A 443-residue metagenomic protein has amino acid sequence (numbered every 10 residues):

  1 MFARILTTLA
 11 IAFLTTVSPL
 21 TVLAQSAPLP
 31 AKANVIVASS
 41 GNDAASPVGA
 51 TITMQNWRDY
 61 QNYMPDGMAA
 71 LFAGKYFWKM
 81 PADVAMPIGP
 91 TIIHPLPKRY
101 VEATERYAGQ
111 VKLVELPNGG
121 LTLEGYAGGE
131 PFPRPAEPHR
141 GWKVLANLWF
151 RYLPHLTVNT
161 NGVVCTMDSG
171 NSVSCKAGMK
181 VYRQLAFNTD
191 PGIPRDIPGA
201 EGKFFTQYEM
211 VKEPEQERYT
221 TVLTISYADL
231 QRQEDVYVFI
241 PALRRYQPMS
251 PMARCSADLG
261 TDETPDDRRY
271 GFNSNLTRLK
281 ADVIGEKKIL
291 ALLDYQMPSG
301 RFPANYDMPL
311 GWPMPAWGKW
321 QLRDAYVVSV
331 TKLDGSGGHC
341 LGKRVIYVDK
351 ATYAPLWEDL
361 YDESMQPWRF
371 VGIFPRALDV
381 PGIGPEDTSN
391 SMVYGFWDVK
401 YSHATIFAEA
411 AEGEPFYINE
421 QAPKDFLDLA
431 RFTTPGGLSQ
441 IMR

Functional and structural regions predicted by a protein language model:
M1-R4: Positively charged n-region of N-terminal signal peptides that target proteins for export
T8-P19: Bacterial N-terminal signal peptides
Q25-Q233: Solvent-exposed N-terminal domain segments of exported/luminal and surface proteins
L29-A31, H403-R443: Secretory-pathway-linked proteins and extracytosolic
V111, D168-A200, Q207-E213, R269-I346 (+1 more regions): Extended beta-strand-rich segments in extracellular/periplasmic secretory proteins, especially within noncatalytic
G202-F204, E215-E217, D229-R232, L243-R245 (+5 more regions): Coil-to-beta-strand transition motifs
V222-L292: Acidic, serine/threonine- and glycine-rich low-complexity intrinsically disordered segments that serve as flexible
T331-Q421: C-terminal soluble interaction/assembly domains
